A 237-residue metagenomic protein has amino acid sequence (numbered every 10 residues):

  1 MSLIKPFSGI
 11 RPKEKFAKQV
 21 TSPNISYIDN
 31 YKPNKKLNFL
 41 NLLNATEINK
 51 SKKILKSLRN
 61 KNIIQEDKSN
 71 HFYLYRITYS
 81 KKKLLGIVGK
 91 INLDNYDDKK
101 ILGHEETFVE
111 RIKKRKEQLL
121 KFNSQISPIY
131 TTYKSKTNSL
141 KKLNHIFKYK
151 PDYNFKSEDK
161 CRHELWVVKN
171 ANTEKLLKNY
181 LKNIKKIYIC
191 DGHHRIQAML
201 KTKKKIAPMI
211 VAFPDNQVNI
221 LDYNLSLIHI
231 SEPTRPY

Functional and structural regions predicted by a protein language model:
M1-K150: N-terminal extension/subdomain marker
D98, L140-K141, Q197-L200, N219-D222: Short helix/loop capping segments that flank catalytic or ligand/cofactor-binding pockets
I101-T107, E164-V168, K186-I187, S226: Flexible, glycine/proline-enriched loop segments at strand-loop-helix junctions that form or flank small-ligand binding
F147-P151, K204-M209: A short alpha->loop->secondary-structure connector
Y149-A171: Glycine-rich phosphate-binding "P-loop"
W166-A207: Active-site beta-strand/loop microenvironment that shapes enzyme catalytic pockets
M209-L227: Class I SAM-dependent methyltransferase SAM-binding "motif I" and its flanking Rossmann-like core
I228-Y237: Single conserved hydrophobic/aromatic residue that forms the stacking wall/gate of nucleotide- or nucleobase-binding
